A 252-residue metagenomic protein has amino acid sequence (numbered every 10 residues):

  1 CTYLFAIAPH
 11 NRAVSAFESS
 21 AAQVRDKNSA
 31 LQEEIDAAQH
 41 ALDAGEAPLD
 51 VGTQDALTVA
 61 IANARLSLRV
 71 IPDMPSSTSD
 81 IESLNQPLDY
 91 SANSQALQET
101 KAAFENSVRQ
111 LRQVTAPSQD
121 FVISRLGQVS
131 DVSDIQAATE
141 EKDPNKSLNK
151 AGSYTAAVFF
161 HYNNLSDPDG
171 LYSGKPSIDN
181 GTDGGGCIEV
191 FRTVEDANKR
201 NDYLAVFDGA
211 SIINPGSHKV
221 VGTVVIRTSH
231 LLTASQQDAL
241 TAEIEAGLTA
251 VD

Functional and structural regions predicted by a protein language model:
C1-S118: Amphipathic alpha-helical assembly segments used for oligomerization, scaffolding, or translocation
D43, A62, L66-R69, D73 (+6 more regions): Sec-exported extracytoplasmic/periplasmic mature domains
S79-E82, Q86, Q110-N145: Solvent-exposed, charged interface segments at domain starts and junctions
N93, S118, V122-R125, D196-Y203 (+2 more regions): Stable alpha-helical elements in mature extracytoplasmic
R109-Q113, G185-V190, V225-T233: Second-shell loop/turn segments in exported
G127-S211: Short, solvent-exposed recognition patches
D179-T182, D202-D252: A short, solvent-exposed beta-edge/loop patch
